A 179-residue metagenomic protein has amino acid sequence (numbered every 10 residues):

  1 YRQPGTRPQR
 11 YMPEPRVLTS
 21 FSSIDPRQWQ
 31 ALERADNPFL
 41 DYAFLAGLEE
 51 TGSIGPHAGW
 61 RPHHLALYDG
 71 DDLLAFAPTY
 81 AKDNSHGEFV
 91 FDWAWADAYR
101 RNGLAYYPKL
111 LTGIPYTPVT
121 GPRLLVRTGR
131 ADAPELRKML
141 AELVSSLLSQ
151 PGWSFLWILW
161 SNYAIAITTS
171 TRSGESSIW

Functional and structural regions predicted by a protein language model:
Y1-W179: N-acyltransferase acceptor-side catalytic subdomain
